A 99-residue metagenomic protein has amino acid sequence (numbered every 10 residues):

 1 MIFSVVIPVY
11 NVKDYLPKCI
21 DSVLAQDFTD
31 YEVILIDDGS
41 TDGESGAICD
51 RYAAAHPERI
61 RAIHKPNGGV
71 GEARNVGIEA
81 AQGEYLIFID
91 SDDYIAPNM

Functional and structural regions predicted by a protein language model:
M1-M99: Nucleotide-sugar donor-binding/catalytic module of glycosyltransferases that assemble extracellular/cell-envelope
